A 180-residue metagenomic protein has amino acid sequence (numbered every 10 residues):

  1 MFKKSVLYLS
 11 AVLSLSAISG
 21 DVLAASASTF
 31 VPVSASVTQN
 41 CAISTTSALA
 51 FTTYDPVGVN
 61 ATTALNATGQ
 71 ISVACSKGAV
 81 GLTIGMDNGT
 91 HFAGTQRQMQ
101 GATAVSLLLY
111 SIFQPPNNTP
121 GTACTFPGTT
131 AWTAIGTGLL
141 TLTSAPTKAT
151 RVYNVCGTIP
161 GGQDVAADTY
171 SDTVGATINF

Functional and structural regions predicted by a protein language model:
M1-L9: Bacterial N-terminal signal peptides that target proteins for export
V12, V22-L23: Cleavable N-terminal signal peptides
L23-L107, L139-F180: N-terminal small/polar-rich segments of proteins
N117-K148: Extracellular beta-sheet repeat scaffolds used for adhesion and glycan interaction
